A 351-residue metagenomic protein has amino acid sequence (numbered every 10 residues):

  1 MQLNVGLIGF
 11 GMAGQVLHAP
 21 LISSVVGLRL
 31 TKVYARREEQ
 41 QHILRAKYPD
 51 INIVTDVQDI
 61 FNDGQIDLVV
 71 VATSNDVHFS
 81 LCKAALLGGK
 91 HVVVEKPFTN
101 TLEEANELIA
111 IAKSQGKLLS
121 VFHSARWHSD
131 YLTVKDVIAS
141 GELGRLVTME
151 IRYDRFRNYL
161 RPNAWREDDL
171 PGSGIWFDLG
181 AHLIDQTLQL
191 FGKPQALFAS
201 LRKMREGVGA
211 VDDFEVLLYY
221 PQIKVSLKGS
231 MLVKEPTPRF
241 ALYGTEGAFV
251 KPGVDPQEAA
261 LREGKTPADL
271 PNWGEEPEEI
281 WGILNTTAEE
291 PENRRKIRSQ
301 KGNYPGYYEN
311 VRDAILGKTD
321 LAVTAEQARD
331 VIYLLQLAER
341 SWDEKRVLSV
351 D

Functional and structural regions predicted by a protein language model:
M1-Y48: N-terminal Rossmann-like dinucleotide-binding module
G14, T55, V94, L119-V121 (+1 more regions): Hydrophobic residues in well-ordered beta-strands that form the structural core
Y48-A110: Beta-loop-alpha module in the N-terminal Rossmann-like domain of NAD(P)-dependent dehydrogenases, especially those
E107-S124, R145-M149: Rossmann-fold dehydrogenase core element
K117, G144-T148, R340-D351: C-terminal capping/lid region of NAD(P)-dependent oxidoreductase domains
A125-G207, K345: Predominantly a Rossmann-like dinucleotide-binding segment in NAD(P)-dependent oxidoreductases
V216-Q222, L242-T245: Active-site beta-strand termini and strand-to-loop segments that position acidic
A241-A322, E326: C-terminal glycine/acidic-rich active-site capping loop/insertion
